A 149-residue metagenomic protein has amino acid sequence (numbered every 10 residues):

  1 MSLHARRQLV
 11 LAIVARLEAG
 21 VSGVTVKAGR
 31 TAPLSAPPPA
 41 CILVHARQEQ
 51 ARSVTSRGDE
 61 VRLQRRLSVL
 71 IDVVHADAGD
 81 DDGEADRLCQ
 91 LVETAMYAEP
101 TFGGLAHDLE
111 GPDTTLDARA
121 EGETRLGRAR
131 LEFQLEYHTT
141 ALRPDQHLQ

Functional and structural regions predicted by a protein language model:
M1-S35, Q48-Q149: Charged, amphipathic alpha-helical segments and their flanking helix caps
P39-L43: A short glycine-rich, His/Asp/Glu-containing loop-to-beta-strand
